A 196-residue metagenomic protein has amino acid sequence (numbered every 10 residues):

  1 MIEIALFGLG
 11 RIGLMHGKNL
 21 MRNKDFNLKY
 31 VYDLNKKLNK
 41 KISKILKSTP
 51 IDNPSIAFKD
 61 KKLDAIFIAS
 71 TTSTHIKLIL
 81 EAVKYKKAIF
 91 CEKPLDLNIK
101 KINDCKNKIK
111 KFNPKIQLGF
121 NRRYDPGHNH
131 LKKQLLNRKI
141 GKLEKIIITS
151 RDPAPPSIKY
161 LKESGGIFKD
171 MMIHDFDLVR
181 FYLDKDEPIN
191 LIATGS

Functional and structural regions predicted by a protein language model:
M1-I45: N-terminal Rossmann-like dinucleotide-binding module
H16, S48-K108: Beta-loop-alpha module in the N-terminal Rossmann-like domain of NAD(P)-dependent dehydrogenases, especially those
N23, D60-K61, D125: Acidic-histidine catalytic/liganding microenvironments
K29, K62-D64, E144: Conserved acidic residues
D52, C91, L118-F120, I192-G195: Short loop/edge segments at beta-strand edges and connector loops that shape dinucleotide/nucleotide cofactor-binding
S73, D96-S157: A contiguous active-site-proximal alpha/beta segment in oxidoreductase catalytic domains
P155-S196: Rossmann-like dinucleotide-binding domain that binds NAD(P)(H)
